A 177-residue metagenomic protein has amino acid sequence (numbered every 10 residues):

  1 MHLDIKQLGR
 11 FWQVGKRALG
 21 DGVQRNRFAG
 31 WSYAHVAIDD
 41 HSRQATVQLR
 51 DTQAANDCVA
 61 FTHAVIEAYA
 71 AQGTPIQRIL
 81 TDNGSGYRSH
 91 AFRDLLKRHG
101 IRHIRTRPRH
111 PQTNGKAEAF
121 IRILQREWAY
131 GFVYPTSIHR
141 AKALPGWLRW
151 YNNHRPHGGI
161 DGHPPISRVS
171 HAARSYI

Functional and structural regions predicted by a protein language model:
M1-I38, A60: Mobile-element integrase/transposase regions, centering on the N-terminal DNA-binding/Zn-coordinating module
M1-Q13, S85, R93-L95, R107-P111 (+1 more regions): Basic, flexible linker segments flanking DNA-binding modules in nucleic acid-interacting mobile-element proteins
I5, D40, T52, N83 (+1 more regions): Residues immediately flanking
Q24-S32, Q48-G73: Active-site beta-loop-alpha junctions of metal-dependent nucleic acid enzymes, especially the RNase H-like/DDE
R78-N83, R98-K116, F132-S137: RNase H-like polynucleotidyl transferase catalytic core
K97-I101, I123-I177: C-terminal domain-tail junction helix/linker
